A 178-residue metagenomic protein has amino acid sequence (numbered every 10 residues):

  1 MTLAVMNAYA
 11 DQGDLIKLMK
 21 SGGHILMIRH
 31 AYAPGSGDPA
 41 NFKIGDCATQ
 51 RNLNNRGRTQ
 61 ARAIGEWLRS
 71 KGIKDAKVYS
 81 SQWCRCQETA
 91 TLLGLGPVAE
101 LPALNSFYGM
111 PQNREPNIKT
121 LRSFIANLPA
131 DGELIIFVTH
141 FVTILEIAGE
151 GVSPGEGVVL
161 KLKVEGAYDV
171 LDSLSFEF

Functional and structural regions predicted by a protein language model:
V5-N7: N-terminal signal peptide c-region/cleavage motif recognized by signal peptidases
Y9-P102, F107-P111, E150-F178: Active-site-proximal alpha-helix that buttresses catalytic centers in soluble enzyme cores
G23-I25, E133-T139: Generic beta-sheet signal
Q112-T120: Short, surface-exposed amphipathic charged segments that create phosphate/polyanion-binding patches used for binding
K119-P129: A short, acidic, amphipathic alpha-helical segment used as a generic capping/interface helix at domain edges
N127-G132, L162-E165: A short, structured loop/turn motif at beta-sheet edges
